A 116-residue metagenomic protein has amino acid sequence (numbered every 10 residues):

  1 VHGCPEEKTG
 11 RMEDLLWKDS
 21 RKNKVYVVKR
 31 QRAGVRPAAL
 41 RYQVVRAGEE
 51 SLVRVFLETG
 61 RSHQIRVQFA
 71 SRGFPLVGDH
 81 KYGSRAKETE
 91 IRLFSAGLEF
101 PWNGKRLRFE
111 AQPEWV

Functional and structural regions predicted by a protein language model:
V1-V116: RNA pseudouridine synthases
